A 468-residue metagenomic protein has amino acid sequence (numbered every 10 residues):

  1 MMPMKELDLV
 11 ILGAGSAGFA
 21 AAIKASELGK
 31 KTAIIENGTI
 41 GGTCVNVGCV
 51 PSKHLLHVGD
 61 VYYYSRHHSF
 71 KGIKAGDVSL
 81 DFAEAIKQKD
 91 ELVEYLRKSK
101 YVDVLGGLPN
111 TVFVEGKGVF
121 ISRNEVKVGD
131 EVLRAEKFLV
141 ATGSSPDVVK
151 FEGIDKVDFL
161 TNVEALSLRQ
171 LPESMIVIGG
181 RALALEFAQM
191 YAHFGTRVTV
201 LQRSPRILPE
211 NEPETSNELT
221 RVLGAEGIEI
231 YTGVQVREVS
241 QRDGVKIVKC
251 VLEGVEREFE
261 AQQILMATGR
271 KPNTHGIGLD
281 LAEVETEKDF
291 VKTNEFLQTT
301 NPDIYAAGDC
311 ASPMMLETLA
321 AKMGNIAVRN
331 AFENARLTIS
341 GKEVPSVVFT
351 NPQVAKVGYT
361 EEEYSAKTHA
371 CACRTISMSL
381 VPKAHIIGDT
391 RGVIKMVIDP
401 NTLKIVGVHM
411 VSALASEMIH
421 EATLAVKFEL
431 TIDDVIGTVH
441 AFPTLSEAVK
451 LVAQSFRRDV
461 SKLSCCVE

Functional and structural regions predicted by a protein language model:
P3-G15, L171-R181: Beta1/beta-strand and adjacent pyrophosphate-binding region of the FAD-binding site in flavoprotein oxidoreductases
P3-L7, I23-K30, I35-L171, T199 (+7 more regions): Glycine-rich flavin
V10-A17, K24-G38, T43, V50 (+4 more regions): Flexible, glycine-rich terminal cap/loop adjacent to redox cofactors in electron-transfer oxidoreductases
V10-L12, G118, L133-G143, V177-I178 (+3 more regions): Short hydrophobic core segments
G18-F19, A184-L185: N-terminal Rossmann-fold NAD(P) dinucleotide-binding loop
A22, S26, A188, A192-H193: Gly/Ala-rich phosphate-binding loop of Rossmann-like dinucleotide-binding domains, activating on the conserved
E115, N294-E295, D399-P400: Short, acidic, Ser/Thr-enriched surface-loop or helix-capping motifs
D155-P172, E258-E333, A425: FAD-site-proximal beta/loop scaffold in flavoenzymes
